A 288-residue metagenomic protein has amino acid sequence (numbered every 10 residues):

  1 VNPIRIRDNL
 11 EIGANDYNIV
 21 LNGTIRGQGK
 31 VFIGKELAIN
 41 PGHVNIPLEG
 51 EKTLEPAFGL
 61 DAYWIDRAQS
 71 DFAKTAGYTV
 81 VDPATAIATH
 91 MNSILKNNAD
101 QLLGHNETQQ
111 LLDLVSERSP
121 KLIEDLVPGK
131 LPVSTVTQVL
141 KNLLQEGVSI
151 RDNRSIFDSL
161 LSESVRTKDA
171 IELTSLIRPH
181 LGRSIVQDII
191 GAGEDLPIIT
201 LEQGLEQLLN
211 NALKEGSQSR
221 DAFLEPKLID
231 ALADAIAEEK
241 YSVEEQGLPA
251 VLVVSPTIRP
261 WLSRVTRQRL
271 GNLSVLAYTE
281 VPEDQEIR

Functional and structural regions predicted by a protein language model:
V1-R288: Membrane-embedded alpha-helical signal segments
